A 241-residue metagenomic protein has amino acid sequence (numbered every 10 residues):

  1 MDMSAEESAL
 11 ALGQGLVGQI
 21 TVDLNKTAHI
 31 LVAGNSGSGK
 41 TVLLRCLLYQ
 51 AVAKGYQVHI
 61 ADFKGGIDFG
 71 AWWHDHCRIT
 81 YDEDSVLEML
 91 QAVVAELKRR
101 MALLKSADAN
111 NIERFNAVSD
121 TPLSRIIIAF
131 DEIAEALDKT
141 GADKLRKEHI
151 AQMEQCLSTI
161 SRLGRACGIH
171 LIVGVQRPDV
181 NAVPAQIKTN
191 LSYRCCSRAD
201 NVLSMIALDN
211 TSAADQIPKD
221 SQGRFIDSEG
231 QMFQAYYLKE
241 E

Functional and structural regions predicted by a protein language model:
M1-A109, S124-I127, I133-N201, A207-P218 (+1 more regions): P-loop NTPase catalytic phosphate-binding loop
A92, E113-D120: Conserved alpha-helical scaffold flanking the Walker A/P-loop in AAA+ ATPase domains
I217-E241: Conserved AAA+ ATPase small/helical "lid" subdomain
